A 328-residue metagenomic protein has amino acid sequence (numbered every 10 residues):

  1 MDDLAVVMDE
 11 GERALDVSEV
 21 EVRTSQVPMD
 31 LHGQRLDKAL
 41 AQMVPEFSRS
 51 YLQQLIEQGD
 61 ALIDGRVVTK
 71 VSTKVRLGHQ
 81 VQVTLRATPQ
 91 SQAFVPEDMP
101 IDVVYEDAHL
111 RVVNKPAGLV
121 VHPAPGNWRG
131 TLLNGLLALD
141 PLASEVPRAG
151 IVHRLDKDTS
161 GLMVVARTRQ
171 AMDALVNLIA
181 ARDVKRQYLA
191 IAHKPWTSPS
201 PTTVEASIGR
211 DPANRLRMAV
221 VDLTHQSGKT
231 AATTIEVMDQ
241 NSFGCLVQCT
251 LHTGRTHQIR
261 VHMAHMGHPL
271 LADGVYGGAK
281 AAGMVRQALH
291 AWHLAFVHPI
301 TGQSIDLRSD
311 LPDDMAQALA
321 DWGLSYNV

Functional and structural regions predicted by a protein language model:
M1-V328: RNA pseudouridine synthases
